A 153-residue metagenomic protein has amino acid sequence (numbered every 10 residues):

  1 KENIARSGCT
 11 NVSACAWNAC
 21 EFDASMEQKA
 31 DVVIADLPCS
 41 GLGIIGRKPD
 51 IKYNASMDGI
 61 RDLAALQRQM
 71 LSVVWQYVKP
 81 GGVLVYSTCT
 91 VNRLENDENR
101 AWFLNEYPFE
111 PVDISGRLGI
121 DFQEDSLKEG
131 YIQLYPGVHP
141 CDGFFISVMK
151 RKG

Functional and structural regions predicted by a protein language model:
K1-G153: S-adenosylmethionine
